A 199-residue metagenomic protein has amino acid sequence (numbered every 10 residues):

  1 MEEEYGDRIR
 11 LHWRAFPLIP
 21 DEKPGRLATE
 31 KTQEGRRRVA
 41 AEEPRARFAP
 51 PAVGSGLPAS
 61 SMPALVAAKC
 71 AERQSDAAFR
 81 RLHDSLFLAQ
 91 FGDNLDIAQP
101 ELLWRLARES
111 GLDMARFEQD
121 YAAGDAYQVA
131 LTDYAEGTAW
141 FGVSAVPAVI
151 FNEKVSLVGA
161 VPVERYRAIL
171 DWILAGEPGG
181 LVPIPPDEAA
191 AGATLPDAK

Functional and structural regions predicted by a protein language model:
M1-F91, Q99: Structural alpha/beta surface segment adjacent to cysteine/selenocysteine redox centers across thiol/disulfide enzymes
M1-Y5, I9, S85-K199: C-terminal cap of thioredoxin/glutaredoxin-like
